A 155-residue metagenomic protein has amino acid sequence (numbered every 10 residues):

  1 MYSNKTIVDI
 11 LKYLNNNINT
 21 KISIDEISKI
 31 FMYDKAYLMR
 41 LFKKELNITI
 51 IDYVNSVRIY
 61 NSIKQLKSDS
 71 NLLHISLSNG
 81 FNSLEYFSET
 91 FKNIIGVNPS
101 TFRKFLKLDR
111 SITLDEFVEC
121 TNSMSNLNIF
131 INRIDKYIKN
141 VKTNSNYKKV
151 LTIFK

Functional and structural regions predicted by a protein language model:
M1-N19, D25-L41, S145, V150-T152: An amphipathic alpha-helical interaction segment
V8-N16, K21, D25, K44-N82 (+1 more regions): Terminal helix-turn-helix DNA-binding modules in bacterial transcription factors
N17, Y37, L41, V57 (+5 more regions): Generic alpha-helical secondary structure signal
I24, I30, K35-F42, L66-R103 (+1 more regions): Sequence-specific DNA-binding recognition helix
E89-K155: …primarily DNA-binding HTH/wHTH and HhH modules…
